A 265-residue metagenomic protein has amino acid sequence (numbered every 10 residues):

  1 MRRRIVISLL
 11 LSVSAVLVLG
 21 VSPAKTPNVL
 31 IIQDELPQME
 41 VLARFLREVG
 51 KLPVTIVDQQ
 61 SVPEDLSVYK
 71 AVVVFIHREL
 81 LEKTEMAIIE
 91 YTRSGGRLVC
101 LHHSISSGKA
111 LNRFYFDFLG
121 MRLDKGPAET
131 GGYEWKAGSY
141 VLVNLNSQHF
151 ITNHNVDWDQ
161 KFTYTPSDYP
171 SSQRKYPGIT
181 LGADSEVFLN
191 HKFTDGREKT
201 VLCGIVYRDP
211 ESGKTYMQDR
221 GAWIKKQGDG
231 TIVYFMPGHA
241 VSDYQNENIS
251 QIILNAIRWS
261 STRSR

Functional and structural regions predicted by a protein language model:
M1-R2: N-terminal secretory signal peptides that target proteins for export/translocation
I5-I7: N-terminal export leaders
V13-P27: Bacterial Sec-dependent signal peptides at the C-terminal "C-region" and cleavage site
A24-N28, P37-Q38, D195-E198, V206-R265: Extracellular ligand-binding/catalytic regions of CAZymes and related secreted enzymes and adhesion modules
T26-R113, Y244: Helical hinge/lid and interdomain linker segments adjacent to catalytic or ligand-binding clefts that mediate domain
E40, R44-R47, G131-G228: Catalytic beta-strand/loop cores that center a nucleophilic Ser/Cys/Thr and support acyl-enzyme chemistry
V73, V99, L202, V233-F235: Hydrophobic/aromatic beta-strand patches that form the interior of the parallel beta-sheet core in alpha/beta enzyme
E79-T165: A glycine-rich, often tryptophan-bearing local segment used as a flexible ligand/cofactor-contacting loop or short
